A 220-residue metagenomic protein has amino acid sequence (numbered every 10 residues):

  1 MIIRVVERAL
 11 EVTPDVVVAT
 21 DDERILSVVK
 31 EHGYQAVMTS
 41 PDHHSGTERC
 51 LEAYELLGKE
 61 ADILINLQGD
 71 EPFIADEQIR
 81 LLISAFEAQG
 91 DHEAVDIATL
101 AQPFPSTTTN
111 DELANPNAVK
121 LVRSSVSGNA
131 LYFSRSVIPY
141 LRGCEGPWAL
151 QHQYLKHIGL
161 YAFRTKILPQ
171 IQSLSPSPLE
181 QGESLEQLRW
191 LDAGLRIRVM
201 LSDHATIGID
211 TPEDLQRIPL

Functional and structural regions predicted by a protein language model:
M1-T20: N-terminal glycine-rich phosphate-binding loop and ensuing alpha1 helix
T13, K59-A61, D91-I97, L195: Short, high-confidence coil segments that cap the C-terminus of an alpha-helix and link into the following beta-strand
V17, E23-S84: Short phosphate-binding loop-to-helix
T20-D21, I74, F163, D210: A conserved hydrophobic position in a structured secondary element of the catalytic/binding core that shapes
K59, A149-L220: Conserved alpha/beta core of the MobA/IspD/sugar-nucleotide pyrophosphorylase nucleotidyltransferase superfamily
A75-S177: Conserved core of the sugar-phosphate nucleotidyltransferase
